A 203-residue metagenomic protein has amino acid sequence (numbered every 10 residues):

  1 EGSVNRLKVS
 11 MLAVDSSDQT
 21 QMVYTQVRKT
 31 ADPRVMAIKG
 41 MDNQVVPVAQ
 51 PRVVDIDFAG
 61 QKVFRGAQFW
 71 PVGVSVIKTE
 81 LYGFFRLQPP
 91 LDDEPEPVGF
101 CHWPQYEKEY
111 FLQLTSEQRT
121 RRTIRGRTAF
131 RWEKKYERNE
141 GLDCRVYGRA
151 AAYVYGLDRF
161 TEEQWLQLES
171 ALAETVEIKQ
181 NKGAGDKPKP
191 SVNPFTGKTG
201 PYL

Functional and structural regions predicted by a protein language model:
E1-G126, E174-L203: Mg2+-dependent endonuclease catalytic cores in nucleic-acid-processing enzymes, primarily RNase H-like
Q113-F160: Extracellular low-complexity, Gly/Ser/Thr-rich intrinsically disordered linkers and protease-sensitive activation/hinge
A150, V154-G185: Long, highly charged low-complexity segments enriched in Glu/Asp and Lys/Arg with interspersed Ser/Thr
